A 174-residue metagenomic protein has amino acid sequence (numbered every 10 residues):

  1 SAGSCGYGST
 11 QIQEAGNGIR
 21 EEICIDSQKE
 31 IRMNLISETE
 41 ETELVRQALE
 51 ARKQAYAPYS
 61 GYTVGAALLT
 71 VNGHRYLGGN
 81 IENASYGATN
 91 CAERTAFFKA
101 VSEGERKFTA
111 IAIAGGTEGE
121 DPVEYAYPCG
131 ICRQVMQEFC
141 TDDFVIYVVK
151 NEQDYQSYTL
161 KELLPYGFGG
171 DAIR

Functional and structural regions predicted by a protein language model:
Q11-E14, E21-E22, Q28-E30: Charged/polar low-complexity intrinsically disordered segments
S27-R46: Short, compositionally biased leader-like segments
L44-A57: Short, basic/aromatic recognition patches
G61-T70, Y147: Short beta-strand scaffold segments in enzyme catalytic cores
L77-A172: Zn2+-dependent cytidine deaminase-like catalytic core
